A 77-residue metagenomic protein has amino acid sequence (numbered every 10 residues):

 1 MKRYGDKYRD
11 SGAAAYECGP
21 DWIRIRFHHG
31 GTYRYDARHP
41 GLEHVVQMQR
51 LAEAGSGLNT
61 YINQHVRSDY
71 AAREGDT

Functional and structural regions predicted by a protein language model:
M1-T77: A charge-rich, low-complexity, intrinsically flexible signal that marks solvent-exposed coils, linkers, repeats
